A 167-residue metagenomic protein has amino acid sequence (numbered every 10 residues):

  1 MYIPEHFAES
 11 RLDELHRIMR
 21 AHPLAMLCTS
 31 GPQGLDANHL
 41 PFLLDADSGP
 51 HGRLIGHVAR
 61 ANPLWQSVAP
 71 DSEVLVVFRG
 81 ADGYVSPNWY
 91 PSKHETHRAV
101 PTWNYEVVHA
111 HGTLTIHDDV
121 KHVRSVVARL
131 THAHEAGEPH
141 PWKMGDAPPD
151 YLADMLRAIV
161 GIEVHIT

Functional and structural regions predicted by a protein language model:
M1-T167: Binding-site signature for planar aromatic cofactors or substrates
